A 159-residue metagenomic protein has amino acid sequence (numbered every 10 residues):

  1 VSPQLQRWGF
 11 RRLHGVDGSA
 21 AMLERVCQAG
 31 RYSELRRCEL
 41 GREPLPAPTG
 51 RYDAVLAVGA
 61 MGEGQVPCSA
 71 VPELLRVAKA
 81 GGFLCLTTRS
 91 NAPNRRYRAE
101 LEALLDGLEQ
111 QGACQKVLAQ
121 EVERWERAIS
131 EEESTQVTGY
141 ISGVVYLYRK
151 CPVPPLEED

Functional and structural regions predicted by a protein language model:
V1-L45: Class I SAM-dependent methyltransferase SAM/SAH-binding core
V16-D17, E24-R31, A99-L104, G139-G143: Class I (Rossmann-like) S-adenosyl-L-methionine-dependent methyltransferase catalytic domain, capturing the SAM-binding
C27, Q65, K79: Short conserved AdoMet
R42-V55: A short acidic, Gly/Pro-enriched loop at the edge of an enzyme's catalytic core that lines a small-molecule cofactor
D53-M61, T87: Residues lining the SAM
C68-A80: A short glycine-rich, Lys/Arg-flanked "PGG" loop and its adjoining helix->strand segment in the class I
G81-S90: Conserved beta-strand signature within the Rossmann-like core of class I S-adenosyl-L-methionine
Q110-D159: Class I S-adenosyl-L-methionine
